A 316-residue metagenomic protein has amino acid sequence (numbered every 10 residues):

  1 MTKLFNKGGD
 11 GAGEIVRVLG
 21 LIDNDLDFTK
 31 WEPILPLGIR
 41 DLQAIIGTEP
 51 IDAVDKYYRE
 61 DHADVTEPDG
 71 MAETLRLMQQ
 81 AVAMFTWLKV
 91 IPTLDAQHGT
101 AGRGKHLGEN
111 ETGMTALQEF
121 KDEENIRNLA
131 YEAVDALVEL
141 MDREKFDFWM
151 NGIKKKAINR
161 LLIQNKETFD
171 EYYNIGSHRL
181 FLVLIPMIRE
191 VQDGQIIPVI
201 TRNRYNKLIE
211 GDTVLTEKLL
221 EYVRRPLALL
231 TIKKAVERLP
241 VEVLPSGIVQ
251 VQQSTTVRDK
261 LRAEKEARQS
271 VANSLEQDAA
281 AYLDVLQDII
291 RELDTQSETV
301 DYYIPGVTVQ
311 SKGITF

Functional and structural regions predicted by a protein language model:
M1-Q80, K89, T93-R225, K234 (+1 more regions): Conserved short "hinge" loops at termini or chain/domain junctions
V82-F85, A228: Interaction/scaffold regions that mediate signaling and macromolecular assembly across diverse proteins
